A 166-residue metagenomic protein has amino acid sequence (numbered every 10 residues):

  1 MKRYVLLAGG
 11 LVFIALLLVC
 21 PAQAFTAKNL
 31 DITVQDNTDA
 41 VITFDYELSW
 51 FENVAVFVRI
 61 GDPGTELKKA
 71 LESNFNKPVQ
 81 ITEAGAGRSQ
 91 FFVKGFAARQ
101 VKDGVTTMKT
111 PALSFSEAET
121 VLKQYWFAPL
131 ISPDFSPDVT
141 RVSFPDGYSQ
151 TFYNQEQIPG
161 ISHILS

Functional and structural regions predicted by a protein language model:
M1-A24, F44: Secretory targeting signatures
A24-A27, S73-F75: Short solvent-exposed loop/turn micro-motifs enriched in small/polar/acidic residues
F25-T26, T38, Y148: Short acidic/polar mixed-charge low-complexity motifs
T26-I32, R88, I161: Serine/threonine-rich, low-complexity linker/repeat segments that form flexible spacers/stalks
K28-V34, P78-E83: Short amphipathic beta-strand and strand-loop transition segments with alternating hydrophobic
V34-V56, S89, A97-R99: Primarily extracytoplasmic ectodomains and periplasmic/lumenal surface modules that are beta-strand-rich
L48-V79: N-terminal, post-signal-peptide region of Sec/Tat-exported proteins
K77-S166: Intrinsically disordered, low-complexity linkers and stems that provide flexible hinges in membrane-associated
